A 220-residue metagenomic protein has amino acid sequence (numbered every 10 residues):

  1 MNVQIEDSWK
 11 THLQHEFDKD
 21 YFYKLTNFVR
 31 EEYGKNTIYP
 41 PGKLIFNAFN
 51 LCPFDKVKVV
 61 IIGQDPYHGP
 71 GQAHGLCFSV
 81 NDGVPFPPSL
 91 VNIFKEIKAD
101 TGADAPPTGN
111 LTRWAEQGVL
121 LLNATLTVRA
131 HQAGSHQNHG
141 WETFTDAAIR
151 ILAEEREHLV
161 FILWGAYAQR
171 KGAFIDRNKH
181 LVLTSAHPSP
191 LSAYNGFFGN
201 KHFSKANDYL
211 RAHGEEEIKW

Functional and structural regions predicted by a protein language model:
M1-L13: Generic N-terminal amphipathic, Lys/Arg-enriched alpha-helix
V3, H15-L163, A168-R170, I175 (+4 more regions): A polyanion-binding, active-site-adjacent surface
N200-K201: Polytopic transmembrane helical bundles with strong interfacial aromatic enrichment
